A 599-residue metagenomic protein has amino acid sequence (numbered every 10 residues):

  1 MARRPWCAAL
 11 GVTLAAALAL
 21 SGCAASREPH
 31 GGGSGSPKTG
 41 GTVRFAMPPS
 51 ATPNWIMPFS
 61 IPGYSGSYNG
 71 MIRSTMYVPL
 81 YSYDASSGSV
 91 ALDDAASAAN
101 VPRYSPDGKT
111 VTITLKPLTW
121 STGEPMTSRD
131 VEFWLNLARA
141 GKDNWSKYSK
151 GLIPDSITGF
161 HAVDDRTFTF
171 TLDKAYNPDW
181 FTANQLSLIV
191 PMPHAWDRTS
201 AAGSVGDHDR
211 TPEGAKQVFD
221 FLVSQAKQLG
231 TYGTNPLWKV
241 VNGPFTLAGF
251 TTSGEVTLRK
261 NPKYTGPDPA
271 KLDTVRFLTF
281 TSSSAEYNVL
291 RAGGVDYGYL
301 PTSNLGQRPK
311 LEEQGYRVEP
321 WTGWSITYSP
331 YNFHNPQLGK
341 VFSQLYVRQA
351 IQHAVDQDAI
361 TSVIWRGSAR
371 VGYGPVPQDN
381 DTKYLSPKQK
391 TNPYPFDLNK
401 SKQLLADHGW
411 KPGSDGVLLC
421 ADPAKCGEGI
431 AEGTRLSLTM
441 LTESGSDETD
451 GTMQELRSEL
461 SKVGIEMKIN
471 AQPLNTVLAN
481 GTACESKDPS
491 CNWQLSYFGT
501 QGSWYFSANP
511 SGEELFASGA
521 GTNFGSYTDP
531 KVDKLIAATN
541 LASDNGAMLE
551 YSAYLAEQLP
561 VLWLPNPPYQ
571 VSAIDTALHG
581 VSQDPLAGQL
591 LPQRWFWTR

Functional and structural regions predicted by a protein language model:
A24-S26: Bacterial signal peptide processing site
R44-P106, N136, V240: N-terminal lobe/hinge region of extracytoplasmic solute-binding protein
S86, I189-P267, Q403: Gly/Pro-rich hinge or "lid" segments in bacterial periplasmic/extracellular proteins
A99-W145, T158, V163, T169-T171 (+2 more regions): Aromatic- and charge-enriched surface segment that lines or borders ligand/interaction sites
A138-K150, G159-H161, A248-T265, R276-G339 (+2 more regions): Extracellular/periplasmic solute-recognition and catalytic clefts
K150-L222: Surface-exposed binding/hinge segments that line and control ligand-binding clefts or catalytic entry sites
L338, V371-A421, E443-T449, G546: Structural transition elements
Q349, T361, Q403, V463-P489 (+3 more regions): Extracytoplasmic/peripheral linker and loop segments enriched in polar/acidic and small residues with frequent Thr/Pro
